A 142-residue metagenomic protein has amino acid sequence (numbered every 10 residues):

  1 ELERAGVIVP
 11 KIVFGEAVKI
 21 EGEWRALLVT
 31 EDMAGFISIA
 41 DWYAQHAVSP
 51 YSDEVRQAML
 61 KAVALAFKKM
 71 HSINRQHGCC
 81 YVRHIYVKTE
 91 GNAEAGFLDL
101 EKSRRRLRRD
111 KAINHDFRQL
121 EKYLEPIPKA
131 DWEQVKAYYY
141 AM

Functional and structural regions predicted by a protein language model:
E1-I39, A62-I73: Conserved ATP-binding subdomain of kinase catalytic cores across diverse folds
P10-V13, R83, R118: A short, local hydrophobic-aromatic micro-motif
G22-A26, T89-E94: A short, glycine/Asx- and small/polar-enriched loop/turn that sits immediately N-terminal to a beta-strand
T30-P50, K102-S103: A glycine-centered beta->alpha junction motif in the catalytic cores of kinase/phosphotransferase enzymes
D53, Q57-A64: Conserved short alpha-helix within the protein kinase catalytic core
S72-V82: Catalytic-loop of the protein kinase fold
Y81-T89: Conserved protein-kinase catalytic-loop segment immediately C-terminal to the catalytic Asp of the HRD motif
E90-M142: C-lobe/activation-segment region of protein kinase-like
